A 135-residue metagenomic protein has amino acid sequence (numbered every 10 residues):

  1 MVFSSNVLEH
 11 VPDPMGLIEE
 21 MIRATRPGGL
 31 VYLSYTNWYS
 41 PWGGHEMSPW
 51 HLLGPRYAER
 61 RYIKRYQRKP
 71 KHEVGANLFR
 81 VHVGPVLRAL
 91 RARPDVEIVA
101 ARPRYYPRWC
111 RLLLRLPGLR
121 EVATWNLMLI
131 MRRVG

Functional and structural regions predicted by a protein language model:
F3: A conserved beta-strand element that flanks and buttresses the S-adenosyl-L-methionine
N6-H10: A short His-aromatic
P12-E20, A24-R26, L30-L129, V134: S-adenosyl-L-methionine-dependent methyltransferase catalytic module, highlighting the catalytic core
